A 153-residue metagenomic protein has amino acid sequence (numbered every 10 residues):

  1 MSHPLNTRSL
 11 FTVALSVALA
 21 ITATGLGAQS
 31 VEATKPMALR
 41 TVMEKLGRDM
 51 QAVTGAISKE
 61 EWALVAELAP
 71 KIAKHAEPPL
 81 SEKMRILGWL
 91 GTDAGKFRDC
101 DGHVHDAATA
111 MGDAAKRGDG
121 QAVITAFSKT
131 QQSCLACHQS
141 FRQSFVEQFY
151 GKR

Functional and structural regions predicted by a protein language model:
S2-A14: Bacterial N-terminal signal peptides that target proteins for export
T12-T22: Bacterial N-terminal signal peptides
T24-G27: Intrinsically disordered, low-complexity basic tails and flexible linkers associated with large NTP-driven
Q29-R153: Sequence context surrounding c-type heme c attachment/ligation sites in exported
